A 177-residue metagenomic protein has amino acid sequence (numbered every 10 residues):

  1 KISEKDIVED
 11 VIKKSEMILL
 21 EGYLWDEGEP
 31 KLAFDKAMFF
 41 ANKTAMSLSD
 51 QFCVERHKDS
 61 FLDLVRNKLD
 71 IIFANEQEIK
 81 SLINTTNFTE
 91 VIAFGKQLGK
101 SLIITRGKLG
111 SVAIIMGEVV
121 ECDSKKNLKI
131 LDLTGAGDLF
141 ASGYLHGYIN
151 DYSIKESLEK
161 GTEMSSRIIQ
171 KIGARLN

Functional and structural regions predicted by a protein language model:
K1-V120, Y152: Ribokinase/PfkB-type carbohydrate-kinase core domain
D59, T86-N177: Conserved phosphate-binding/catalytic region of the ribokinase-like
